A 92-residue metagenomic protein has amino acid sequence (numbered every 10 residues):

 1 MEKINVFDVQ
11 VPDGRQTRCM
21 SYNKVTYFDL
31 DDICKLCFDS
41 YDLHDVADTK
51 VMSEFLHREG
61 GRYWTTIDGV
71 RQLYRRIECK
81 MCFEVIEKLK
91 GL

Functional and structural regions predicted by a protein language model:
M1-H44, L56-L92: Positively charged, aromatic-accented nucleic-acid-binding surfaces
V51: Basic, low-complexity intrinsically disordered segments
